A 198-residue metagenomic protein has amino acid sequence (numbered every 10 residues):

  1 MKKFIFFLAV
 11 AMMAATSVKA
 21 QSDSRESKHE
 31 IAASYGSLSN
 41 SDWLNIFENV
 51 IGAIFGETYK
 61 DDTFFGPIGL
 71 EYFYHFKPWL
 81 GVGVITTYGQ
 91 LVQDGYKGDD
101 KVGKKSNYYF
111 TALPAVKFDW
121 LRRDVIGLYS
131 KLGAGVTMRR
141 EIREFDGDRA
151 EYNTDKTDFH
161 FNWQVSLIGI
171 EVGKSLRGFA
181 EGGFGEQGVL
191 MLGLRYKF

Functional and structural regions predicted by a protein language model:
M1-K28: Cleavable N-terminal export/targeting peptides
A20-Y74, R195-K197: Short glycine/proline- and aromatic-enriched beta-strand/turn motifs that initiate or cap beta-hairpins
S27-H29, D62-I68, S106-A112, I126 (+2 more regions): Residues that define the transmembrane beta-barrel architecture of outer-membrane proteins
S37-S41, G66-E144, V172: Gram-negative (and chloroplast) outer-membrane scaffold detector with strong preference for beta-barrel transmembrane
W43-V50, D94-K101, R140-A150, L190-R195: Outer-membrane beta-barrel translocator domains and adjoining extracellular loop/strand segments of Gram-negative
I54-T58, G98-K105, A150-K156, R177-F179: Extracellular loop and loop/strand-boundary signature of outer-membrane beta-barrel proteins
L70, A112-V116, W163-I170, G178 (+1 more regions): Membrane-embedded beta-strands of outer-membrane beta-barrel proteins, especially the hydrophobic/small aromatic
S175-E186: Transmembrane beta-strand segments that form the barrel wall of outer-membrane beta-barrel proteins
